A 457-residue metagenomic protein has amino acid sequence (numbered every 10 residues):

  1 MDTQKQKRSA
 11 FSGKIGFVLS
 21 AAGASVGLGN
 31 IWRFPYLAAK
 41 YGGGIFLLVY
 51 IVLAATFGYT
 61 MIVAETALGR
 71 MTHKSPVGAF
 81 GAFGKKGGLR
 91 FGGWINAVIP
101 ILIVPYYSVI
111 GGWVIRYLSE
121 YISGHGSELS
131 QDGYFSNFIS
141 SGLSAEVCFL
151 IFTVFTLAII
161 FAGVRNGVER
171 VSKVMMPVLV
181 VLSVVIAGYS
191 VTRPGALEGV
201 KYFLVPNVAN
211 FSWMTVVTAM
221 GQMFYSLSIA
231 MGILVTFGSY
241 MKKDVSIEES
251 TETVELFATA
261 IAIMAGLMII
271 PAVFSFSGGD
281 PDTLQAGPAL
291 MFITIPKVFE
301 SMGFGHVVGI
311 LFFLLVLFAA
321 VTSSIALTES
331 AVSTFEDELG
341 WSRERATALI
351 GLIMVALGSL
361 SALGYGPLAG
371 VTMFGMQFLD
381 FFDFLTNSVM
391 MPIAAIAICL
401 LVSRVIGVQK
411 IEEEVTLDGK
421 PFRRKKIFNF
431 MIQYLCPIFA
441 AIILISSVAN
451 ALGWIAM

Functional and structural regions predicted by a protein language model:
M1-W32, M61-T66, R70-F83, G87-W94 (+2 more regions): Membrane-interface "cap" regions at the ends of multi-pass membrane proteins
D2-K7, F11, E169, K173-V321 (+1 more regions): Membrane-embedded translocation segments of transport machinery
D2-Q4, G78, G111-S140, Y240-D244 (+5 more regions): Helix-loop-helix connectors at the membrane interface of multi-pass transporters/channels
K5-R8, Y36-Y41, P76-I95, S108-R165 (+5 more regions): Inter-helical loop and helix-membrane interface segments of multi-pass membrane transporters/permeases
A10-A21, I45-V49, G87-I101, V147-F152 (+6 more regions): Select transmembrane alpha-helical segments in multipass membrane proteins
G13-L53, G238, E249-E252, L256-T259 (+2 more regions): Transmembrane helix-boundary motif of multi-pass solute transporters/channels
A38-A64, S144, M390-A394: Extracellular loop-to-transmembrane helix junctions
L379-L400, P421-M457: A generic transmembrane alpha-helix motif of multi-pass inner-membrane proteins
